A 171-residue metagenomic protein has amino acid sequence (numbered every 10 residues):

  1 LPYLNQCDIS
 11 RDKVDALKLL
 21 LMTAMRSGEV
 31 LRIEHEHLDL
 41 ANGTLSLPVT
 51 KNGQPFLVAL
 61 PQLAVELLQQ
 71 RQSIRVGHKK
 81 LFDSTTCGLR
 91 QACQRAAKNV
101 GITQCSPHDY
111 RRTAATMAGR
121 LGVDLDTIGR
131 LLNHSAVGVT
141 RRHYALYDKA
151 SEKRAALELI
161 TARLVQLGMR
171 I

Functional and structural regions predicted by a protein language model:
L1-S27, L31-R32, A41, K51-Q54 (+2 more regions): Basic, Lys/Arg- and aromatic-enriched nucleic-acid-binding interface segment
L1-Y3, N52-Q62, V76-D83, S151-R154: DNA breakage-rejoining catalytic core of tyrosine-based enzymes
N5, H35, Q72-V76, K98-G101 (+4 more regions): Hydrophobic alpha-helix feature that most strongly marks membrane-spanning transmembrane helices and their immediate
K18, M22-E29, R95, D109-S135: C-terminal catalytic core of tyrosine-transesterase DNA break-rejoin enzymes
R32, Q91, M117, R130 (+2 more regions): DNA-binding alpha-helical recognition surfaces that contact promoter or target DNA
E36-T44, T103-Q104, V123-H143, V165-I171: Short, polar N-cap/turn motifs at the start of nucleic acid-interacting alpha helices
N42, A59-T103, D126: Active-site/catalytic core of tyrosine-dependent DNA strand-transfer enzymes
V49-G53, L63-V65, L132-A162, Q166: Catalytic-site neighborhood detector that most strongly recognizes the C-terminal catalytic loop/helix of tyrosine
